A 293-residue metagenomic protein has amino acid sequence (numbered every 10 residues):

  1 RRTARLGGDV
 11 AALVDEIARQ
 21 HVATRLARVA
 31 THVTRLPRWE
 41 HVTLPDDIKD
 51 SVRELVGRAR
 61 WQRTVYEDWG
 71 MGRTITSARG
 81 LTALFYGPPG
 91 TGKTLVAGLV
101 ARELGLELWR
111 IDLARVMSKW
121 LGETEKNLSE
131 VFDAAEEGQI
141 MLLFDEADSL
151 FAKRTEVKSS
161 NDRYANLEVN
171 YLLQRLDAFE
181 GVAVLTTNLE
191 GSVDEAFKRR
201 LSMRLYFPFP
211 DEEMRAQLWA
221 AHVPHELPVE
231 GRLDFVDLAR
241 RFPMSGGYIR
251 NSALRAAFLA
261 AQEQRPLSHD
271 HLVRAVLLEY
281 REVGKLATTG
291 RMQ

Functional and structural regions predicted by a protein language model:
R1-Q293: AAA+ P-loop ATPase motor domain of ring mechanoenzymes
